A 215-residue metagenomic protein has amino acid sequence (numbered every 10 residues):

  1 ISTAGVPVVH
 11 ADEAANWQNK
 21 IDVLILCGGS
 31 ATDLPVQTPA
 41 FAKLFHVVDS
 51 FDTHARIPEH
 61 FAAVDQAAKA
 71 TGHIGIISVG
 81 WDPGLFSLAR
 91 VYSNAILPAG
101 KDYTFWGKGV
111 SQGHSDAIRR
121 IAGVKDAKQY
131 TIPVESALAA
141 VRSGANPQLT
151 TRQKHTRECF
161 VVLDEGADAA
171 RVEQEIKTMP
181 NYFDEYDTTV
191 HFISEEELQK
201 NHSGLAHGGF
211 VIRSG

Functional and structural regions predicted by a protein language model:
I1-A14, V110-G215: C-terminal substrate-binding/catalytic lobe of Rossmann-fold NAD(P)-dependent oxidoreductases
I1-F41, R152-K154: N-terminal glycine-/serine-/threonine-rich beta1-alpha1-beta2 phosphate-ribose binding loop of Rossmann-like
A31, H54-I57, S78-S87, G109-S111: Gly/Ser/Thr-rich loops at beta-strand to alpha-helix junctions that form or flank small-molecule/cofactor-binding
A40-F41, V64, A68, R119: A generic structural signal for well-ordered alpha-helical segments
D49-S50, G75-V79, F105, Q129: General beta-strand structural signal in soluble alpha/beta enzymes
F51-G75: Rossmann-fold NAD(P)-binding glycine/threonine-rich loop
K69-N94: Short alpha-helices
L85-K101, D116-Y130: Oxidoreductase and adenylate-handling cofactor-binding alpha/beta cores
